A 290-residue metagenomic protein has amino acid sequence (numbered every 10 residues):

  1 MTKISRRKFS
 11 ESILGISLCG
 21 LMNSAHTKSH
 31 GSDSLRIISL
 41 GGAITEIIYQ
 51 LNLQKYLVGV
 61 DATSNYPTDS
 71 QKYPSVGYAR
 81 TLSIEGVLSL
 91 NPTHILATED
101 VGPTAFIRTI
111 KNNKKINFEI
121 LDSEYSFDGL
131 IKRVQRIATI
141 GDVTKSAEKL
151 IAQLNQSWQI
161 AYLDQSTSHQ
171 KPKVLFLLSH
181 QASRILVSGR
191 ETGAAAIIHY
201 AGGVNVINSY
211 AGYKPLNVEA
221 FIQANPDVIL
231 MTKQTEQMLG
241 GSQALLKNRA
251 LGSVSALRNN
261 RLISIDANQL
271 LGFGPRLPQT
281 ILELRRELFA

Functional and structural regions predicted by a protein language model:
T2, K8-T27: N-terminal export signals
G31-R36, H94, A105-A182, N205-A211 (+1 more regions): Extracytoplasmic substrate-binding proteins
L35-L90, H94-F106: A short, structured surface patch at a secondary-structure boundary
G41, E99-D100, Y210, T232-E236: Short secondary-structure boundary segments
T45-Q50, N65-D69, L96-A97, A182-V187 (+3 more regions): Short, solvent-exposed loop/turn elements at domain surfaces
D61, S188-Y213, K233: His/Asp/Glu-enriched short active-site or ligand-binding loop at hydrolase and phosphoryl-transfer sites
I84, L88-A97, V218-Q234: Proline-aspartate-enriched helix->loop->beta-strand connector
G102-N113, L230-L246: A ligand-binding cleft/hinge motif common to bilobed small-molecule-binding domains
